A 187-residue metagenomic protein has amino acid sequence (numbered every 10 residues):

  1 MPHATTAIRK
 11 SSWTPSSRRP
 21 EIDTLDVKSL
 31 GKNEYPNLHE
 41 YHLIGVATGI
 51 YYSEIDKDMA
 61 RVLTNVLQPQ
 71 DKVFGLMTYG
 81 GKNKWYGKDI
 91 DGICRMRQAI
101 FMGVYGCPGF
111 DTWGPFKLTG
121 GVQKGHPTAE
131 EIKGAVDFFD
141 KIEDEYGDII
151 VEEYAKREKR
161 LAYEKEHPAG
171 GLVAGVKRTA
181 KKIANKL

Functional and structural regions predicted by a protein language model:
P2-A7: Short polar catalytic/cofactor-binding loops
I8-S11, S17-L25, E40-L187: FMN-binding flavodoxin-like domain, especially the glycine-rich phosphate-binding loop
E21-Y35: A short, well-structured beta->alpha microelement
